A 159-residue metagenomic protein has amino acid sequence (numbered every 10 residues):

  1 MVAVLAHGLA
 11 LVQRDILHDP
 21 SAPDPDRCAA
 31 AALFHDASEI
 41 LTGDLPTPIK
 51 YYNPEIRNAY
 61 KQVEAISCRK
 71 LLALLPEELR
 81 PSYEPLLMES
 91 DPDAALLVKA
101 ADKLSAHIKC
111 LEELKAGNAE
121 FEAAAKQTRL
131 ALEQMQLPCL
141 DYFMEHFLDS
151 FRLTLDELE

Functional and structural regions predicted by a protein language model:
M1-E159: Alpha-helical, largely C-terminal catalytic domains that coordinate divalent metal ions via clustered Asp/Glu/His
